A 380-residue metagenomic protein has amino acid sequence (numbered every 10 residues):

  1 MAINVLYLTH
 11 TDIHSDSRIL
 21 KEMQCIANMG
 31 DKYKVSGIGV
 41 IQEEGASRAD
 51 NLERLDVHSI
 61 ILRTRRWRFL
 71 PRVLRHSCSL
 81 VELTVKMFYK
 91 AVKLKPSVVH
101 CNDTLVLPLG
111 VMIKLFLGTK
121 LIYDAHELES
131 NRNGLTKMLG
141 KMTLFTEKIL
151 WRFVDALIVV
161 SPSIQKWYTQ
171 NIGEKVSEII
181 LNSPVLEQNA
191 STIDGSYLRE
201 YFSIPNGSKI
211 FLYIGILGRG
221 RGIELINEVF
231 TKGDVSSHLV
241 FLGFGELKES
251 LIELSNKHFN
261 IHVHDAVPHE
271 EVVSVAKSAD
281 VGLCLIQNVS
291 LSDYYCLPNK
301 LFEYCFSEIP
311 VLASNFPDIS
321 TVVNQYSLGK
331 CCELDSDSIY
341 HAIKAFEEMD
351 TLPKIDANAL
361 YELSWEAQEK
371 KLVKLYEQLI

Functional and structural regions predicted by a protein language model:
M1-D50, A156, E228-D234: N-terminal subdomain of nucleotide-sugar transferases
V5-L8, P205-R221, I226-T231, V240 (+1 more regions): Conserved donor-binding/catalytic core segment of Leloir-type glycosyltransferases
D16-S17, R221, P268-V275, G282-F302 (+1 more regions): Nucleotide-sugar-dependent
Q24, V85-V92, P108, M112-F116 (+3 more regions): Membrane-proximal helix-turn-helix segments that form the acceptor-binding/catalytic region of lipid-linked
G39, H58, S130, L144-Y197 (+1 more regions): Donor nucleotide-sugar binding/catalytic pocket of nucleotide-sugar-dependent glycosyltransferases
E249-V281: Nucleotide-activated donor-binding/catalytic signature segment of Leloir-type glycosyltransferases, i.e., the conserved
Q325-D337, K344-D350: Conserved acidic donor-binding segment of nucleotide-sugar-dependent glycosyltransferases
L334, E348-L379: A charged, aromatic-enriched C-terminal amphipathic alpha-helix characteristic of glycosyltransferases across folds
